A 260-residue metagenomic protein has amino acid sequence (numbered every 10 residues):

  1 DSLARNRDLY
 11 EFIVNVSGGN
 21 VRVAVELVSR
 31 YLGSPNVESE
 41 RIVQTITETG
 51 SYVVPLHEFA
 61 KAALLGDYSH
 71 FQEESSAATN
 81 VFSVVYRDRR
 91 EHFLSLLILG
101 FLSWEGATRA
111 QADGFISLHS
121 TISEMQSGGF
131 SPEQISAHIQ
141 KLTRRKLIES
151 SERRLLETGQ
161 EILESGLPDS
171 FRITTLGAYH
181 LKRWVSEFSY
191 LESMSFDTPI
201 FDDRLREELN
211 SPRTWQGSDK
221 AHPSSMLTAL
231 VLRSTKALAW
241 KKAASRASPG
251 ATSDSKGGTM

Functional and structural regions predicted by a protein language model:
D1-N6: The catalytic "switch" region of P-loop NTPases
D8-R22: A short helix-loop-helix "switch/interaction" segment in the helical subdomain of ASCE P-loop NTPases
N20, V54-E58, N210-S218: A short, terminal or domain-edge coil/loop segment
V21-A24, P132: Alpha-helix N-cap/helix-initiation sites
V23-H119: Winged-helix-like regulatory helical subdomains adjacent to P-loop NTPase cores
G106-M260: Terminal-proximal interaction/regulatory segments of ATP-powered molecular machines
